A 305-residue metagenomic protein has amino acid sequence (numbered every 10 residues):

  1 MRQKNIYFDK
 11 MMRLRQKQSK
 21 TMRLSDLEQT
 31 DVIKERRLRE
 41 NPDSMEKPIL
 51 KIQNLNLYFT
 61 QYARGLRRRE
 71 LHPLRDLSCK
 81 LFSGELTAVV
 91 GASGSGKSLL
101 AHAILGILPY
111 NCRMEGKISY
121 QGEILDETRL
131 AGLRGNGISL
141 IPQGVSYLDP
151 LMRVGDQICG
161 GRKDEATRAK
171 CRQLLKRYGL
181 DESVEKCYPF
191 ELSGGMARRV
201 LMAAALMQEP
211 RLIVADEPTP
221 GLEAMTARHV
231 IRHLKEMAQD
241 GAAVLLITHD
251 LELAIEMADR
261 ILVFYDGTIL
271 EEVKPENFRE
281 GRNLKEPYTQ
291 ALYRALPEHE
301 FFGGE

Functional and structural regions predicted by a protein language model:
R2, Y7-F8, L27, E280-E305: C-terminal boundary and immediately downstream tail of ABC-type ATPase nucleotide-binding domains
N111, I124-S139, F278-L284: ABC ATPase NBD coupling module
G144, P150-K163: Q-loop/switch helix immediately C-terminal to the Walker
Y188-L192, M196: Conserved ABC ATPase signature
M207-R211: A short, proline-enriched helix->beta-strand linker immediately N-terminal to the Walker B motif in ABC-type P-loop
T248-H249: H-loop/switch region of ABC-family ATPase nucleotide-binding domains
A254-E256: A short, surface-exposed alpha-helical micro-motif characterized by mixed small hydrophobic and charged/polar residues
